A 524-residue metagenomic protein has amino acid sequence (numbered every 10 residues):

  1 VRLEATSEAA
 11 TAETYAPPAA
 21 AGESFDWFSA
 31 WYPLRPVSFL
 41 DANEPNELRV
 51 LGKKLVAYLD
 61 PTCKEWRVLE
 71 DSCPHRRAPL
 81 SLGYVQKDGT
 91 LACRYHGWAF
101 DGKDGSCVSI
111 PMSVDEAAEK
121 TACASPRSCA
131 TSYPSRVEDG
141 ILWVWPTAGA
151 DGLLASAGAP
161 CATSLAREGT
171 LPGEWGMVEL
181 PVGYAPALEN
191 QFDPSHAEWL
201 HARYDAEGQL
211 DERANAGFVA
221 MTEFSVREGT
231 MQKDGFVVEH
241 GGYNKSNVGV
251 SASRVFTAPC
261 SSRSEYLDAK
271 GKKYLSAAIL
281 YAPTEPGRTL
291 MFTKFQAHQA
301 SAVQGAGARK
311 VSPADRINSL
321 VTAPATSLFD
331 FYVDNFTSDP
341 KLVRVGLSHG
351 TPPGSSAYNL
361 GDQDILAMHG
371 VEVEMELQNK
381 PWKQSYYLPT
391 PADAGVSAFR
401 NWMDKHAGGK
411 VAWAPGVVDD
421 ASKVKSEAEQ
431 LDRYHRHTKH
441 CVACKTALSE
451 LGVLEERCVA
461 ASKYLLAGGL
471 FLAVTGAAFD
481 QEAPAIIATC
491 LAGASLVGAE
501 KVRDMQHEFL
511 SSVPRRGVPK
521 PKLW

Functional and structural regions predicted by a protein language model:
R2-D88, G102, E116-P160: N-terminal pre-ligand scaffold of iron-sulfur
T62-E65, R77, W143, A150-W524: C-terminal catalytic domain of Rieske-type non-heme iron oxygenases
P74, L91-R94, V108: Cys/His/Pro-rich metal-binding microdomains
S81-G83, C107-P111: Aspartate-rich (DDxxD/NDxxD/DxxxD) Mg2+/diphosphate-binding motifs and their adjoining helix-loop segments
C93-H96, S135: Hydrophobic alpha-helical packing residues
A99-F100, S113: Short Cys/His-rich micro-motifs in 6-15 aa windows
F100-C107: Short metal-binding segments enriched for Cys and/or His
